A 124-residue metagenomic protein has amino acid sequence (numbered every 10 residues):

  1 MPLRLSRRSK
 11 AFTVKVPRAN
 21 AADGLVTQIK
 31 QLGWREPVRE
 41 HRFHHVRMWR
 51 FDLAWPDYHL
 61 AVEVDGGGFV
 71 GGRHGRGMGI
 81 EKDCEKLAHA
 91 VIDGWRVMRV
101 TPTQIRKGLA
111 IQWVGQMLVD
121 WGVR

Functional and structural regions predicted by a protein language model:
M1-R124: Nucleic-acid endo/exonuclease domains
